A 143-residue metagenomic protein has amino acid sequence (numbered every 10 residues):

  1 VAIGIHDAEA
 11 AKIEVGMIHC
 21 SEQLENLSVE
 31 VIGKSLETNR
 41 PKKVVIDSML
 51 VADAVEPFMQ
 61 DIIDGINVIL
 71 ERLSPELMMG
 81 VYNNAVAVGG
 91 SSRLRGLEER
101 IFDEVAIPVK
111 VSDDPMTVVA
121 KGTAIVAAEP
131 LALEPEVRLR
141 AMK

Functional and structural regions predicted by a protein language model:
V1-E56: Phosphate-binding glycine-rich/basic clefts of nucleotide- and phosphate-handling proteins, predominantly
V1-I5, E71-E76, L133-V137: Active-site phosphate-binding and catalytic loops of NTP-dependent enzymes
A2-H6, L50, A54-P57, D61 (+4 more regions): Charged, alpha-helix-enriched surfaces in structured cytosolic catalytic cores of large nucleotide-utilizing machines
E9-E14, N84, R140-K143: A glycine-rich phosphate-binding loop feature that marks nucleotide/adenosyl-phosphate handling sites
A11, I66, A87, T123: Residue-level signature of catalytic and energy-coupling elements of molecular machines, predominantly ATP/GTP-dependent
C20, M79-I101: Glycine-rich phosphate-binding loops at beta-strand->alpha-helix junctions
A54-V81, V126-P130: Phosphate/ATP-binding catalytic cores across multiple sugar-kinase/actin-like superfamilies, primarily ASKHA
E98-I125, L133, R140: Conserved phosphate-binding/catalytic loops in two-lobed NTP-binding clefts
